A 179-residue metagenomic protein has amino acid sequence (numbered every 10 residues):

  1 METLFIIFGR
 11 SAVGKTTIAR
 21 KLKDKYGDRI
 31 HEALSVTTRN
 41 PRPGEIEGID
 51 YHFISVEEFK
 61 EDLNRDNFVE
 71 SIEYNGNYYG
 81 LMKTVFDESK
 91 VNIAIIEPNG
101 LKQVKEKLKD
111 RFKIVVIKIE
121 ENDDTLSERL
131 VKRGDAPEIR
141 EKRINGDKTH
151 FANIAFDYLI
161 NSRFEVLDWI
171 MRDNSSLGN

Functional and structural regions predicted by a protein language model:
I7: Hydrophobic anchor at the beta1->P-loop junction of P-loop NTPases
R10: P-loop (Walker A) phosphate-binding loop of NTP-binding proteins
V13: ATP-binding Walker
T16: Walker A/P-loop
D24-E32: Post-Walker A helix-loop "phosphate-sensing" segment adjacent to the P-loop in P-loop NTPases
T37-N92, I96-G100: ATP-dependent small-molecule kinase phosphotransfer cores that center on conserved nucleotide phosphate-binding segments
I93-P98, D110-V131: Conserved phosphate-donor/acceptor-positioning beta-strand/loop module used by diverse small-molecule
V131-L177: Small-molecule kinase domains that catalyze NTP-dependent phosphoryl transfer to phosphate-bearing small molecules
